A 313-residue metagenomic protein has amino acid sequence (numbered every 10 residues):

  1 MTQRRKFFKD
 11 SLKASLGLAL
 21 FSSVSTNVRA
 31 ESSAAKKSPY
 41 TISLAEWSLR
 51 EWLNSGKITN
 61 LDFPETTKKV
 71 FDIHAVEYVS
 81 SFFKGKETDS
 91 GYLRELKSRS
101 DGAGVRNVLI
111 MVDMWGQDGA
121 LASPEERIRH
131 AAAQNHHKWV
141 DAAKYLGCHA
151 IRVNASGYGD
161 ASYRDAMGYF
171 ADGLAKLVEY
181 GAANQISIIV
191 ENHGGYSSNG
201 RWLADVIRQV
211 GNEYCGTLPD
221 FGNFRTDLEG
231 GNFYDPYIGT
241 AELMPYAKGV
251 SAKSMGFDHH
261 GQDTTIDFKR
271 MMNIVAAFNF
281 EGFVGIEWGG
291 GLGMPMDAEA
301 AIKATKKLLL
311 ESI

Functional and structural regions predicted by a protein language model:
M1-A19: N-terminal secretory signal peptides and thylakoid transit peptides that target proteins across membranes
D10, A75-V76, D165, A171-N273: Acidic/histidine-rich catalytic cores of soluble enzymes
S23-L53: C-terminal segment of N-terminal export signals and the immediately downstream linker at the start of the mature
L44, T67, S100, A132 (+7 more regions): Conserved, mostly hydrophobic/aromatic
N54-K69, A131-D141, N232-T240: Short, acidic/polar
V70-F71, L146, P245, F278: Structural motif
I73-A175, A182-S187, N223, G256-H260 (+2 more regions): Structural motif corresponding to the early beta-alpha repeats
D297-I313: C-terminal helical cap(s) of enzyme catalytic domains, especially alpha/beta-barrels
